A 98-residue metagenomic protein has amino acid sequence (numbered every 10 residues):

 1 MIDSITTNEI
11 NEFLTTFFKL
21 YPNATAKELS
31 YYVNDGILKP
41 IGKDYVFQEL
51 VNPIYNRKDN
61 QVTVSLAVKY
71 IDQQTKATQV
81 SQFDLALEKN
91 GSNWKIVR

Functional and structural regions predicted by a protein language model:
M1, Q82-R98: Short beta-strand edge/turn micro-motifs at domain boundaries
M1-D44: Core segments of small alpha/beta cavity-forming domains
N8-N11, N23, N34, N52 (+3 more regions): Detector for Asparagine
P22, A67-I71, E88-N90: Solvent-exposed residues in well-ordered beta-strands and their adjoining turns, especially edge/terminal strands
I37-L38, Y45-V46, N93-R98: Long, low-complexity, Ser/Thr/Pro- and Asp/Glu-rich intrinsically disordered
D44-D84: Surface-exposed, charged secondary-structure patches
